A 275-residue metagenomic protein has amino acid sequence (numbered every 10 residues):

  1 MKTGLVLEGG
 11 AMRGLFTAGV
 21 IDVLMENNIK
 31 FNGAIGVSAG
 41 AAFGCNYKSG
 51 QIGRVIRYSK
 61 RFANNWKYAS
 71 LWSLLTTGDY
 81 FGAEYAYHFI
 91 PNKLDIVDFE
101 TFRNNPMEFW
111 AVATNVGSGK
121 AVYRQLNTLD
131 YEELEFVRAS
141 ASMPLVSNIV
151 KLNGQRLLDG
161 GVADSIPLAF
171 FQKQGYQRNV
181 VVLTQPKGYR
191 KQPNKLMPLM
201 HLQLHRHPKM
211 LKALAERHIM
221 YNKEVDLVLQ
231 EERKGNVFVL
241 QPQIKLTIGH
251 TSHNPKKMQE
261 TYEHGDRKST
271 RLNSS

Functional and structural regions predicted by a protein language model:
M1-V37, C45-R271: Patatin-like phospholipase
